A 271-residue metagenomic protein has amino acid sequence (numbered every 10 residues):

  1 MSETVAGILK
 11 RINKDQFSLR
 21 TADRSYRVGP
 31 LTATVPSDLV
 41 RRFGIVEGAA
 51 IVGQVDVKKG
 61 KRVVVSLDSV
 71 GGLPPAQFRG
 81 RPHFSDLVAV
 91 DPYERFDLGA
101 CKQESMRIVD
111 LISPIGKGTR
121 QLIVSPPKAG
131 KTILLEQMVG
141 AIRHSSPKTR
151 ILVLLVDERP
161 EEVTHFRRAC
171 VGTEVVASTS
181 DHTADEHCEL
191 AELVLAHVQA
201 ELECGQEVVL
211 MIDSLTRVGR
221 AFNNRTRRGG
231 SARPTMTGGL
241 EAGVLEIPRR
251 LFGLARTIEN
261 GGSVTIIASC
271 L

Functional and structural regions predicted by a protein language model:
M1-Q77: N-terminal "pre-motor" subdomain/linker immediately upstream of P-loop NTPase catalytic cores
M1-V5, E104-I108, V194-Q199, L251: Phosphate-interacting basic helix/loop segments used at nucleotide- and nucleic-acid interfaces
L9-N13, T21-D23, S37, V55 (+10 more regions): Flexible glycine-/small-residue-rich
R27-P30, R120-L122, A177, T235-T237: Short small-residue beta-strand/loop micro-motif enriched in glycine and branched aliphatics
V35-D38, V52-Q54, I108-L111, M138 (+1 more regions): Short beta-alpha junctions and helix-cap segments that line functional grooves
V57-I123: P-loop NTP-binding catalytic core
K128-T132, E136-L271: P-loop NTPase catalytic core
